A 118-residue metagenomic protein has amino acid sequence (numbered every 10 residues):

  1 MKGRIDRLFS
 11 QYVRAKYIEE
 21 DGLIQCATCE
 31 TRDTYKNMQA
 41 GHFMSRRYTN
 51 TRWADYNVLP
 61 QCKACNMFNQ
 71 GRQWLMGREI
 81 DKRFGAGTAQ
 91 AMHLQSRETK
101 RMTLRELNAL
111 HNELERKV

Functional and structural regions predicted by a protein language model:
M1, N50, F68: Conserved aromatic-histidine-acidic binding/catalytic patches
M1-Q25, K100-L104: Short, charged surface segments at domain edges that flank catalytic/cofactor-binding sites
L8, L75, E79, G87-A91 (+1 more regions): Exposed alpha-helical structural elements
Q25-V58: Histidine-centered nuclease catalytic patch
E30-T34, V58-G85: Short Cys/His-centered divalent metal-binding micro-motifs
R46-L59, D81-L94: Short microdomains enriched in Cys/His and/or Lys/Arg
A89-V118: Short flanking/linker segments adjacent to small metal-binding domains or redox-active Cys/His motifs
